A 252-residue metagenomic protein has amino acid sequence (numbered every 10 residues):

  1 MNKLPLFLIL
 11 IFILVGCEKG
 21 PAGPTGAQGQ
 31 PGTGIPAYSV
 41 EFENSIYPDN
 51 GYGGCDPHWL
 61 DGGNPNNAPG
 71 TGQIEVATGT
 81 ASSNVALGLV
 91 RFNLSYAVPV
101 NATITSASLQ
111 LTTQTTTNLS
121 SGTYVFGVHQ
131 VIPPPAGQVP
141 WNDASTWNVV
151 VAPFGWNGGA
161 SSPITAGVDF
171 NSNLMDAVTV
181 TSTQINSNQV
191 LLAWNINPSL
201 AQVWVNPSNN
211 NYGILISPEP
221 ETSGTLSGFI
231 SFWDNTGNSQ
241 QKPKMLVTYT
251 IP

Functional and structural regions predicted by a protein language model:
C17-I35: Collagen/collagen-like triple-helix recognition
G32-S95, P220-S223, N235-K242, Y249-T250: Flexible, small-residue-rich N-terminal segments that precede or flank a structured functional core
N44-S45, A193-P252: Proprotein-processing/basic-patch segments
V85-L87, A97-S108: Extended extracellular/luminal ectodomain segments enriched in beta-structured repeat modules
F92, T103-T115, M245: A short beta-strand element within beta-rich, extracytoplasmic domains of secreted/secretory-pathway proteins
T112-G122, T222-G224: Extended, low-complexity, turn-rich repeat/linker tracts enriched in Gly/Pro/Ser/Thr and Asp/Glu that occur
T117-Q202: Beta-strand-rich interaction/scaffold domains
